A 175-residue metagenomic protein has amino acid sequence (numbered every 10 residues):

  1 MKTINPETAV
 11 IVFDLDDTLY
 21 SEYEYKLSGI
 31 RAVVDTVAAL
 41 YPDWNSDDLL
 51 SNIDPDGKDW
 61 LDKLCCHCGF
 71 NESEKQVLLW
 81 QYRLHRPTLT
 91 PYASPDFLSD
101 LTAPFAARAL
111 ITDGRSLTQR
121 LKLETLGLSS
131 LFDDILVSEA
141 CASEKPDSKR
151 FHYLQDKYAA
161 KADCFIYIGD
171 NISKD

Functional and structural regions predicted by a protein language model:
T3-E7, A103-A106, K157-C164: Glycine-rich phosphate-binding loop signature in dinucleotide/nucleotide-binding domains
I4-S94: N-terminal helical cap/lid subdomain that shapes the substrate entry/recognition surface in HAD-like hydrolases
E7, R83-L110, S148, H152: Short, acidic loop-to-helix structural element flanking the phosphoryl-transfer center in phosphate-processing enzymes
L27-A32, L126-L128, L154: Glycine-rich, phosphate-binding/catalytic loops in enzymes
S46, S73, S130-D134, K161-F165: Short acidic capping loops at alpha-helix termini that bridge into adjacent secondary structure
S99-A109, D113-A140, K157-Y158: Substrate-recognition/cap helix-loop segment adjacent to the acidic, metal-dependent catalytic center of Asp-based
E144-D175: Conserved Lys-Pro-Asp/Glu-containing loop-to-beta segment of HAD-superfamily phosphomonoesterases, centered on
